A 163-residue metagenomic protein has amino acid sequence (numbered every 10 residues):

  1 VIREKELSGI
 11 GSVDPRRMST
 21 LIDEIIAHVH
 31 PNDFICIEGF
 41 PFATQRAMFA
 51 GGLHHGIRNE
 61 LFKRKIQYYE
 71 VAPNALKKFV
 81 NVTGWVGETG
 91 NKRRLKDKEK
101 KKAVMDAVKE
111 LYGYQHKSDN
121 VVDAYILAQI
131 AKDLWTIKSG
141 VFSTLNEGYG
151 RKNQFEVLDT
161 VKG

Functional and structural regions predicted by a protein language model:
V1-G163: Phosphate- and other anionic-substrate recognition elements at nucleic-acid/protein interfaces
